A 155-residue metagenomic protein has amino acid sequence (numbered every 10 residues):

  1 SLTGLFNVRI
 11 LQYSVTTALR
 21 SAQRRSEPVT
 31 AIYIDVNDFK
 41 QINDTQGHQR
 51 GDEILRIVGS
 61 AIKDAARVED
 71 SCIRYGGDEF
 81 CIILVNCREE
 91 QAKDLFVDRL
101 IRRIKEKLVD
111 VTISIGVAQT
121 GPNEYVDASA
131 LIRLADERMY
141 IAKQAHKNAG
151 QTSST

Functional and structural regions predicted by a protein language model:
G4-T30, N37-D64, I73-G77, C81-I82 (+5 more regions): Conserved long alpha-helical elements within nucleotide-processing catalytic cores of c-di-GMP signaling and class III
H48, V97-I101, K105, T120-T155: Catalytic-core segments of nucleotide cyclases and related cyclic-nucleotide turnover enzymes
R67: Short conserved AdoMet
I82-C87, Q119-T120: Short beta-strand-to-loop capping motifs
V109-S114: PAS and PAS-like sensory/regulatory domains
